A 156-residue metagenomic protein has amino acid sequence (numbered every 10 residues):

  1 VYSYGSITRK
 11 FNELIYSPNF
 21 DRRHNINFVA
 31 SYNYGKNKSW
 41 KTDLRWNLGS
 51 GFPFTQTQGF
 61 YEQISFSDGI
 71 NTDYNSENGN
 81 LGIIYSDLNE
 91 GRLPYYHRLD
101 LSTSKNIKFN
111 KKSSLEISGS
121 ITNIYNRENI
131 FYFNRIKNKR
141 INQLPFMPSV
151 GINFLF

Functional and structural regions predicted by a protein language model:
V1-P53: Gram-negative outer-membrane beta-barrel transporters
S3-N12, S76-Y85, E128-F133: Flexible, solvent-exposed coil segments and beta strand-coil junctions, predominantly the extracellular/periplasmic
K10-S17, S86-E90, R135-R140: Extracellular loop and loop/strand-boundary signature of outer-membrane beta-barrel proteins
R22, N89-P94: Outer-membrane beta-barrel signature, preferentially recognizing the C-terminal barrel domain of Gram-negative
Y32-K41, E77-D87, M147-F156: Hydrophobic transmembrane alpha-helix bundles
N47-G79, R92-D100, S104-F156: C-terminal beta-signal and adjacent terminal beta-strands/loops of Gram-negative outer-membrane beta-barrel proteins
